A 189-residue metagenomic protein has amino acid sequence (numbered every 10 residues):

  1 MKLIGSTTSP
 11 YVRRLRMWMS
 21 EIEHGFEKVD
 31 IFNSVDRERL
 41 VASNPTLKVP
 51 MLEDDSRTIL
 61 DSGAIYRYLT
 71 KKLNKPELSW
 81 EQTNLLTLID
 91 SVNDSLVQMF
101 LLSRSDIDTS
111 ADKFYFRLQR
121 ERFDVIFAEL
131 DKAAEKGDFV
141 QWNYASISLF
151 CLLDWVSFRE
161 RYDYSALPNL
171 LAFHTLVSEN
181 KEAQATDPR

Functional and structural regions predicted by a protein language model:
M1-F114: GST-like domain detector, emphasizing the conserved glutathione-binding G-site in the N-terminal thioredoxin-like
S20, F158, E179: Short polybasic/polar patches that bind polyanions
A42, K71, K132-F139, E179: Secondary-structure boundary motif
E77-S79, D108-T109, S165, Q184-R189: Short, hydrophobic secondary-structure boundary micro-motifs
N93-T175: GST-like fold's C-terminal all-alpha helical module
P168-R189: Long hydrophobic alpha-helical segments typical of transmembrane helices together with their membrane-interfacial
